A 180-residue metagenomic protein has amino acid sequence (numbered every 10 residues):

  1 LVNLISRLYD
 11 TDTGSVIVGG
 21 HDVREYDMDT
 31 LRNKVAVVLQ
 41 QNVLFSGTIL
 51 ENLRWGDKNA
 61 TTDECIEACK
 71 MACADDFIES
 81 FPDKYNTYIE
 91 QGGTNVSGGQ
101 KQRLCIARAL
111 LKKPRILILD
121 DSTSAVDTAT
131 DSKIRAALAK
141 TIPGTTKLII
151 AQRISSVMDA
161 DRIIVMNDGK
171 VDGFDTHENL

Functional and structural regions predicted by a protein language model:
V2, M28, R32-V35, S46-G47 (+1 more regions): ABC ATPase nucleotide-binding domain
I5-S6: Helix-to-loop junction immediately C-terminal to a conserved catalytic motif
T11, I17-G19, D75-L104, L119-S122 (+2 more regions): ABC-fold ATPase nucleotide-binding domain signature/coupling loops
S15-I17, E25, R32, L50-Q91 (+2 more regions): ABC ATPase nucleotide-binding domain helical subdomain, centered on the C-loop/LSGGQ "ABC signature"
L111-R115, G144: A short, proline-enriched helix->beta-strand linker immediately N-terminal to the Walker B motif in ABC-type P-loop
K140-A151, V157: Conserved catalytic loops of ABC-family nucleotide-binding domains
D159-V165: Conserved catalytic segment of ABC-fold P-loop ATPases
